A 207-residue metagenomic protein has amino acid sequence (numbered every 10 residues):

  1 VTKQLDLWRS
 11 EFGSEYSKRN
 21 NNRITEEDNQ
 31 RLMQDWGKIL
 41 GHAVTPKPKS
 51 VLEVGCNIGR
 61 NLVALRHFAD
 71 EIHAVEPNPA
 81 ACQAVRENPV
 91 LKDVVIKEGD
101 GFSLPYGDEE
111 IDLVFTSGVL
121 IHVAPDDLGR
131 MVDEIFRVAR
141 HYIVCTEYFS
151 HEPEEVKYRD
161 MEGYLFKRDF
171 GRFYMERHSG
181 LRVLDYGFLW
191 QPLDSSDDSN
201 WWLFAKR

Functional and structural regions predicted by a protein language model:
V1-P105, V123-R130, R137, H141-R207: Class I (Rossmann-like) S-adenosyl-L-methionine-dependent methyltransferase catalytic domain, capturing the SAM-binding
F115: A conserved beta-strand element that flanks and buttresses the S-adenosyl-L-methionine
G118-H122: Short catalytic micro-motifs in class I SAM-dependent methyltransferases
